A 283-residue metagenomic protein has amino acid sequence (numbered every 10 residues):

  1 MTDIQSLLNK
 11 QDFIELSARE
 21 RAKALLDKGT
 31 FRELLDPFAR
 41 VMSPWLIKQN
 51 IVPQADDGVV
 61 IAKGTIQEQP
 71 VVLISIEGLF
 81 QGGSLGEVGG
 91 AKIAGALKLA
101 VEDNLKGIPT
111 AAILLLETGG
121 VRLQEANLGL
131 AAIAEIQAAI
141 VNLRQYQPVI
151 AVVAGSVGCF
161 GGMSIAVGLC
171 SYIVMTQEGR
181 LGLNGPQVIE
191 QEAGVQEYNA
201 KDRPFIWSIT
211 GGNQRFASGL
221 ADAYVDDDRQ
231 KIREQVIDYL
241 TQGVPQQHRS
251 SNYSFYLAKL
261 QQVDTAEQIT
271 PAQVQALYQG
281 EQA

Functional and structural regions predicted by a protein language model:
M1-L34, Q191-A283: Amphipathic alpha-helical segments at domain termini/boundaries
D3-V72: Short beta-strand/loop segment at the start of cytosolic alpha/beta domains
K48-N50, F80, D103-I108: Conserved P-loop NTPase/AAA+ ATPase motor core
D57, L85-I108: A short, well-ordered alpha-helical element
G58-V60, T65-Q69, L79, G95-L97 (+1 more regions): Small-residue-centered hinge/linker elements
I66-A91: STAS-typified acidic loop motif
V72-I76, T110-G119, I150-A154: Glycine- and acidic-rich phosphate- and metal-coordinating loops
G119-H248: Conserved catalytic cores of soluble enzyme domains, especially glycine-rich substrate-binding beta-alpha loops
